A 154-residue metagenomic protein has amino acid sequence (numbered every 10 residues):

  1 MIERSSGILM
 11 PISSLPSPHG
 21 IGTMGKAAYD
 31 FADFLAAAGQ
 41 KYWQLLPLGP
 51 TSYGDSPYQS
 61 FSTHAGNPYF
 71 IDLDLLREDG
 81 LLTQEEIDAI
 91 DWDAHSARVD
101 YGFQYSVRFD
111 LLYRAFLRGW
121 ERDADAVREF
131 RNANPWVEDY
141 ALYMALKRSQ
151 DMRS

Functional and structural regions predicted by a protein language model:
I2-S154: Acidic/aromatic-lined carbohydrate-recognition and catalytic surfaces of CAZymes acting on diverse glycans
